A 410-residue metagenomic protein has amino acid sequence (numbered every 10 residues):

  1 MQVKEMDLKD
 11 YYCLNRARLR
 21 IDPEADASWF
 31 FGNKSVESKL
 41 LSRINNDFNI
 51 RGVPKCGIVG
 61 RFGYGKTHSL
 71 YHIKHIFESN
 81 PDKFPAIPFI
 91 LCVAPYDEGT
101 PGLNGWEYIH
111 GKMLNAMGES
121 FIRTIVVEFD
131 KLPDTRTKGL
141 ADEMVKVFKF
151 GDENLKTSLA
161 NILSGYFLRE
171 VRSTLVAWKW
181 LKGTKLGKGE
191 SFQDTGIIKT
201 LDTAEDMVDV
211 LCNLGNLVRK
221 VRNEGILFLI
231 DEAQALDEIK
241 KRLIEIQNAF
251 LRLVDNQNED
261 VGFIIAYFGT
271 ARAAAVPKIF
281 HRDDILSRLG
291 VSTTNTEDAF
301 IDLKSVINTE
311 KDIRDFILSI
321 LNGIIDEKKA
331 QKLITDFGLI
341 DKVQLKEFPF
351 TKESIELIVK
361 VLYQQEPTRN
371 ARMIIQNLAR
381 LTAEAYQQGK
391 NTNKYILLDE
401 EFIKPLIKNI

Functional and structural regions predicted by a protein language model:
M1-C56, I76-S79, E143-V145, K394-I410: A short, basic N-terminal segment
M1-L14, S35, L181, K185-F350: The catalytic "switch" region of P-loop NTPases
A25-D26, P54-V59, E232-L236, V359-Y363: Glycine- and acidic
N49-K55, G60-R222, K328-K329, A371 (+1 more regions): P-loop NTPase nucleotide-binding core
R51, M207, L243-I246, P367 (+1 more regions): Active-site-proximal structural scaffolding
H68, L236-I239, L406-K408: Eukaryote-specific, cytoplasm-facing alpha-helical/coiled-coil scaffolding segments in long proteins
T157, N161, V176-K179, V306-I410: C-terminal alpha-helical "lid" subdomain
